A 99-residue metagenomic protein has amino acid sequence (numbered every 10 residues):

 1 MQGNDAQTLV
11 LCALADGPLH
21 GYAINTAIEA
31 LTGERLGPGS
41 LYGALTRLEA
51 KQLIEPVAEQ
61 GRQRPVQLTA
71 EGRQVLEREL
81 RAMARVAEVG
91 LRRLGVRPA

Functional and structural regions predicted by a protein language model:
M1-S40, Q60: N-terminal helix-turn-helix DNA-binding core of bacterial DNA-binding proteins
G21-I24, L48, M83: Alpha-helical transition-metal enzyme core signature, strongest for iron centers
A30, P56, Q74, R81: Surface-exposed, Lys/Arg-rich phosphate-binding patches that contact polyanionic backbones
L41-G43, R47-K51: Basic amphipathic alpha-helical segments that dock to polyanions
E49-Q60, Q67: Beta-hairpin "wing" of winged helix-turn-helix
G61-L80: Basic, amphipathic "hinge/linker" alpha-helix immediately C-terminal to the N-terminal HTH DNA-binding motif
E77-A99: Amphipathic alpha-helical dimerization/coiled-coil segments that flank or bridge DNA-binding/regulatory modules
